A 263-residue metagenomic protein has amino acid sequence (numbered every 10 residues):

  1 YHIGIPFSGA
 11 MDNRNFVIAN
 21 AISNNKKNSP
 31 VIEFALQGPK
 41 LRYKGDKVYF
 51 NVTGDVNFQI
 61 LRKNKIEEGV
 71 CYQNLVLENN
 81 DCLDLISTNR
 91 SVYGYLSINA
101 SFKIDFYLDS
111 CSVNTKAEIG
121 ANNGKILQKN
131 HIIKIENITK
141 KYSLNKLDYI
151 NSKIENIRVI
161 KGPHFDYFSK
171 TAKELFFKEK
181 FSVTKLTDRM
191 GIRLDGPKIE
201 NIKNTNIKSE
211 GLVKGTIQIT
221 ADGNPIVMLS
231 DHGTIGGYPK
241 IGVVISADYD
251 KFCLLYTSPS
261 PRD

Functional and structural regions predicted by a protein language model:
Y1-L255, R262: Conserved "landmark" site that anchors the functional core of diverse proteins
